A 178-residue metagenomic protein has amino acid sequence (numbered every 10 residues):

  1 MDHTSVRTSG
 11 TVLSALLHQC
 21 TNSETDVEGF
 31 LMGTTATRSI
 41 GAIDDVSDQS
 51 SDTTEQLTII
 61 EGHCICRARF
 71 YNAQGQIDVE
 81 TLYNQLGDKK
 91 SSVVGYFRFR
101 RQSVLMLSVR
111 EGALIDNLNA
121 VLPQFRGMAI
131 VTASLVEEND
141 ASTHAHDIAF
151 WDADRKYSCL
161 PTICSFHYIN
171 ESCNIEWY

Functional and structural regions predicted by a protein language model:
M1-G95, F99-Y178: N-terminal beta-strand/alpha-helix entry module and adjacent surface of metal-dependent catalytic domains
